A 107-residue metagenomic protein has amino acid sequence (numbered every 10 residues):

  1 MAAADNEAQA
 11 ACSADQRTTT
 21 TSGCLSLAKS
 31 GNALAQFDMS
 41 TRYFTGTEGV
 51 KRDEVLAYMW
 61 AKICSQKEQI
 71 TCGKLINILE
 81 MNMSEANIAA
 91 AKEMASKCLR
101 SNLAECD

Functional and structural regions predicted by a protein language model:
M1-L27: N-terminal leader/linker segments that initiate helical-solenoid repeat arrays
E7-A8, D38-T45, L75-E80: Hydrophobic face of amphipathic alpha-helices that form TPR/SEL1-like repeat modules and related alpha-solenoid
S13-S22, K51-M59, A90: Structural signature of tandem alpha-helical TPR/SEL1-like repeats, specifically the intra-repeat loop/turn
Q16, C24, K29-A33, G46-T47 (+4 more regions): Short helix-capping/linker turns of helical repeat alpha-solenoids
S26, L56, I63, M94-K97: The canonical alpha-helical register within tetratricopeptide repeats
A35, V50, C72-K74: TPR alpha-solenoid repeat register
L79-E105: Alpha-helical linker/edge segments of TPR/alpha-solenoid repeat scaffolds and analogous pre-/post-domain helices
